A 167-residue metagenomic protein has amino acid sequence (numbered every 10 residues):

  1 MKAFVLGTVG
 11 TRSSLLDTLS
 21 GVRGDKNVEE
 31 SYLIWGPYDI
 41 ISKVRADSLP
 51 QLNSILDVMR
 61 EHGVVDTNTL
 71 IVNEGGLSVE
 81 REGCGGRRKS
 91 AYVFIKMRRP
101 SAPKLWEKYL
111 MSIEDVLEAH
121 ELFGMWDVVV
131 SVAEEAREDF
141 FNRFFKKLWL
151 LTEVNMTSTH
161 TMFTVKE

Functional and structural regions predicted by a protein language model:
M1-E167: A compositional/biophysical signature of low hydrophobicity enriched in polar/charged and small residues
